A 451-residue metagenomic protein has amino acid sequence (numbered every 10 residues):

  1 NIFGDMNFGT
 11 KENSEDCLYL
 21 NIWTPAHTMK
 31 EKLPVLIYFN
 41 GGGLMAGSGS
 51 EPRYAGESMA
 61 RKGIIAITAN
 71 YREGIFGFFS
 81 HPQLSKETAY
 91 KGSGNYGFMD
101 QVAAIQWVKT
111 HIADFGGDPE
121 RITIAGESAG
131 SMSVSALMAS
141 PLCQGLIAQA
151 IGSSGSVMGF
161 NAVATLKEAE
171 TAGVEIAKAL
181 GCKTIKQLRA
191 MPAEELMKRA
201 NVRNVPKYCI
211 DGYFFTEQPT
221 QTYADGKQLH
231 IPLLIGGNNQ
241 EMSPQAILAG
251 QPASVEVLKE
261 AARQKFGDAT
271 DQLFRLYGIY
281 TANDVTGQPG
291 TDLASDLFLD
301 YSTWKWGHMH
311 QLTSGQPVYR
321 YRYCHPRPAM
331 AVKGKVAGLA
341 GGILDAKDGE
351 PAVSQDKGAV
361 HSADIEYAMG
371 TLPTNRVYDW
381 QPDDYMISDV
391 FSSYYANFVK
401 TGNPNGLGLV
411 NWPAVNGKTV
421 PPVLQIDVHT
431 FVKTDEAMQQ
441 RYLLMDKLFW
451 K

Functional and structural regions predicted by a protein language model:
N1-M6: A domain-start/cap signature at the N-terminus of enzymes
N7-I185, Y213-T216, Q221-L248, G402: Serine-hydrolase-like catalytic core of hydrolytic proteins
R72-F76, A125-A129, R322-M330, V410-K418: Short, solvent-exposed turn/loop segments enriched in Gly/Ser/Thr/Pro and often Arg
I112, H310, V399: Hydrophobic pocket-lining residues that define ligand/cofactor binding sites across diverse proteins
M158, K183, Q187-D383, Y394: Substrate-gating cap/lid region and adjacent catalytic-acid/histidine neighborhood within extracellular/lumenal
D345-P351, V428-K451: Tryptophan-rich aromatic "cage" segments
D384-L407: Non-catalytic, well-ordered alpha-helical segments in soluble enzyme domains
N405-T434: Mature extracytoplasmic/periplasmic domains
